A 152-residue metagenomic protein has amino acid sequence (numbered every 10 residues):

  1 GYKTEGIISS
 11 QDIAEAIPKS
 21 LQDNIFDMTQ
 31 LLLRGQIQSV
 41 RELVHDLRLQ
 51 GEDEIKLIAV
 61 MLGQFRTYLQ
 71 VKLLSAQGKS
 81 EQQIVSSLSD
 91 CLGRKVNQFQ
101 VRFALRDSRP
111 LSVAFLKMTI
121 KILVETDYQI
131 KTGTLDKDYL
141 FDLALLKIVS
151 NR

Functional and structural regions predicted by a protein language model:
G1-F26, L31-R34: Long, charge-dense, solvent-exposed interaction surfaces that engage phosphate-rich ligands
N24, L33-R152: Helix-rich C-terminal "collar"/helical-bundle subdomain used as an assembly and partner-interaction module in RFC-like
